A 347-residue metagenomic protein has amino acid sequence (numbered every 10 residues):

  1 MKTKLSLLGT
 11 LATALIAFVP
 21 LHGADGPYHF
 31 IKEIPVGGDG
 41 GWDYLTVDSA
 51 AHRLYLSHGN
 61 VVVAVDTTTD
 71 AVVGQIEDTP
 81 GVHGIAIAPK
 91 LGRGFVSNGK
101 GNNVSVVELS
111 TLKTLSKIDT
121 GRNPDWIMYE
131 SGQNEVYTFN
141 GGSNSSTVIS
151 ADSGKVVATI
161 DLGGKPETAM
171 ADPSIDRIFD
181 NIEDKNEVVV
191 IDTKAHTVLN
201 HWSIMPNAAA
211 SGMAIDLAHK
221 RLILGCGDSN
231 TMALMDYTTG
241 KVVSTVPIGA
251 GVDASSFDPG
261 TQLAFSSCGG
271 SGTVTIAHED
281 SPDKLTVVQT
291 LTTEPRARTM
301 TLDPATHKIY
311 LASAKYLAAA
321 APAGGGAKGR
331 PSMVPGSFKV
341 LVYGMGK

Functional and structural regions predicted by a protein language model:
M1-T10: Bacterial N-terminal signal peptides that target proteins for export
K4-L5, F18-K347: Predominantly soluble domains enriched in secretory-pathway, periplasmic, or organellar proteins
T10-I16: Hydrophobic helical h-region of N-terminal Sec-dependent signal peptides in bacterial secretory/periplasmic proteins
